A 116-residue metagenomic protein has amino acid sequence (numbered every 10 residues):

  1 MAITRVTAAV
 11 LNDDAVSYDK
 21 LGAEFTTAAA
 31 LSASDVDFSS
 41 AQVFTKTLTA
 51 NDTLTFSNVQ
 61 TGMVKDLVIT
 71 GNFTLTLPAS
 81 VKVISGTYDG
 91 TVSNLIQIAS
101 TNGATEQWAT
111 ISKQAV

Functional and structural regions predicted by a protein language model:
I3-T4: Cleaved targeting-peptide boundary
N12-A79, N94-V116: Exposed extracellular interaction/assembly regions and N-terminal maturation sites
S80-V92: Terminal beta-strand-rich extracellular "head" domains that mediate receptor/glycan or other ligand binding
